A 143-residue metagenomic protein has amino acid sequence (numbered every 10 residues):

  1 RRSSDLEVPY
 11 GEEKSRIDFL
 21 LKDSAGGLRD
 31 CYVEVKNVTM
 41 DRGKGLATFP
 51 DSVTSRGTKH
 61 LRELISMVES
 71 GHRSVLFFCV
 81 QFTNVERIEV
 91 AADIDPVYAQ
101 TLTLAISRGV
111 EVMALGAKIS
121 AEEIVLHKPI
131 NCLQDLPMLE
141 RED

Functional and structural regions predicted by a protein language model:
P9, K22-S24, K36-V38, C79-Q81 (+1 more regions): Histidine- and/or cysteine-centered catalytic micro-motif in compact active-site loops
P9-Y10, I17, T54: Charge/polar-rich, low-complexity and marginally structured segments
K14-I17, K59: Glycine-rich anion/phosphate-binding loops
I17-D51, L64: Conserved catalytic cores of phosphodiester-cleaving nucleases, focusing on short active-site segments
F49-K59: A short acidic, glycine-rich active-site loop that binds or catalyzes chemistry on phosphate/adenosine moieties
K59-E69: Histidine-anchored nucleotide/phosphate-binding helix
V68, R73-V75, C79-F82, E86-D143: Non-catalytic C-terminal interaction segments of nucleic acid-processing enzymes
